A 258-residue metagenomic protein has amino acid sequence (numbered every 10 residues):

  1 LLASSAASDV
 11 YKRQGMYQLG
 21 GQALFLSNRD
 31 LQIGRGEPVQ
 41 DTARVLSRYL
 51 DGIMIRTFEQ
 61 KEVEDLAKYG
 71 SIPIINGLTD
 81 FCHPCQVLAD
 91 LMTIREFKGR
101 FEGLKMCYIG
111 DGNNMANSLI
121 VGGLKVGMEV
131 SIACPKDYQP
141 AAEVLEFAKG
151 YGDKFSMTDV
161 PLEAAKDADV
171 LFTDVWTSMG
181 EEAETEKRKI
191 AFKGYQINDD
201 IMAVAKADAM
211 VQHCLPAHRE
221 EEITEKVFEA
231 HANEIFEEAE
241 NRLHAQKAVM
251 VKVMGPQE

Functional and structural regions predicted by a protein language model:
L1-A7, Y11: Single conserved hydrophobic/aromatic residue that forms the stacking wall/gate of nucleotide- or nucleobase-binding
A3, L46, L66, E163-A164: Structural alpha-helical scaffold elements that stabilize or flank donor/cofactor-binding regions in carbohydrate
L19, Y49, Y69-G70, V126 (+3 more regions): Short, structured coil segments at secondary-structure junctions
Q22-R56, Q60: A glycine-rich phosphate/pyrophosphate-binding beta-strand-loop-alpha-helix module
R44, D51-G122, H213: Anion-binding alpha/beta catalytic cores of soluble intermediary-metabolism enzymes, centered on
V126-A148: NAD(P)-binding Rossmann-fold cofactor-contacting core
K149-E225: Rossmann-like adenosine-cofactor binding region
D208-A209, L215-E258: Adenosine-phosphate binding glycine-rich loop
